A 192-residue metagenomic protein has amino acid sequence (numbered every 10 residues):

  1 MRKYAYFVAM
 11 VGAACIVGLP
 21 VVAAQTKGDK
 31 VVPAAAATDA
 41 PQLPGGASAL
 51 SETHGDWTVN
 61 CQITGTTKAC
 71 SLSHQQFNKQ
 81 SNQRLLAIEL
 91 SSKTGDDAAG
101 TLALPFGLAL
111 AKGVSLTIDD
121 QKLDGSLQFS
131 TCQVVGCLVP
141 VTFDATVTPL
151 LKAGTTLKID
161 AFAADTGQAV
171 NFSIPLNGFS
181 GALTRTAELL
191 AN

Functional and structural regions predicted by a protein language model:
R2-Y6, V22-N192: A generic "folded-domain core" signal
Y6-A14: Sec-dependent N-terminal signal peptides
C15-A23: C-terminal segment of classical bacterial N-terminal signal peptides
